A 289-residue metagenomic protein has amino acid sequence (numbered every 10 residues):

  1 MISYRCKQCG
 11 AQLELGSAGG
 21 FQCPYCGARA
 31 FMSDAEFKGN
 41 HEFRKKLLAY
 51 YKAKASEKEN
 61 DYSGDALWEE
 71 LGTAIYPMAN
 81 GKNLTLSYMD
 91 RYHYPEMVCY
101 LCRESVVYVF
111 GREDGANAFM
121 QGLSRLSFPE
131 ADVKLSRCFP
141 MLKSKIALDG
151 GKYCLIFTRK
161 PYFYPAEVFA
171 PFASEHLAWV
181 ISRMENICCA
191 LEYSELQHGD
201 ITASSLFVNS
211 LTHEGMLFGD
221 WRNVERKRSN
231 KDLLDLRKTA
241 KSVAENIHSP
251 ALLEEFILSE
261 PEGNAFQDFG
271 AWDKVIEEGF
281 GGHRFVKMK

Functional and structural regions predicted by a protein language model:
K7-Q8, Y25: Short, cysteine/histidine-rich loop/knuckle motifs that typically chelate Zn2+
C26-F37: Short Cys/His-rich micro-motifs in 6-15 aa windows
F43-Y88: Juxta-kinase regulatory segment immediately upstream of eukaryotic protein kinase catalytic domains
E70-P140: ATP-binding glycine-rich loop module of kinase domains
R137-A178: Conserved structural core of kinase catalytic domains
E175-A190: Conserved alphaE helix
C188-S210: Catalytic-loop of the protein kinase fold
N209-M288: C-lobe/activation-segment region of protein kinase-like
